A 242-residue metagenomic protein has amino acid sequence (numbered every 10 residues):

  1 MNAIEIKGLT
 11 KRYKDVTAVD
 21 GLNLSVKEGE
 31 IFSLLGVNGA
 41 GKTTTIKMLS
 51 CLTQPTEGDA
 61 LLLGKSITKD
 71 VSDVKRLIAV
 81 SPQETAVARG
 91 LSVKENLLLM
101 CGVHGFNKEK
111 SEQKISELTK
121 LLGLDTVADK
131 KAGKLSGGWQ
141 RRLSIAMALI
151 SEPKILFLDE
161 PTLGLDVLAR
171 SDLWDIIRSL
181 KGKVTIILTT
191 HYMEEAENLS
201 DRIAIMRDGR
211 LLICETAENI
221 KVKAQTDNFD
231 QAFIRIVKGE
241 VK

Functional and structural regions predicted by a protein language model:
G58-K69, D73-V74: Conserved ABC transporter NBD signature motif
G90, K131-L135: Conserved ABC ATPase signature
L98, G102, E109-V127: Conserved ABC ATPase "signature" region
E152: Conserved catalytic motifs of ABC-family nucleotide-binding domains
L156-E160: Catalytic Walker B motif of ABC-type/P-loop ATPase nucleotide-binding domains
C214-E215: ABC ATPase "signature
